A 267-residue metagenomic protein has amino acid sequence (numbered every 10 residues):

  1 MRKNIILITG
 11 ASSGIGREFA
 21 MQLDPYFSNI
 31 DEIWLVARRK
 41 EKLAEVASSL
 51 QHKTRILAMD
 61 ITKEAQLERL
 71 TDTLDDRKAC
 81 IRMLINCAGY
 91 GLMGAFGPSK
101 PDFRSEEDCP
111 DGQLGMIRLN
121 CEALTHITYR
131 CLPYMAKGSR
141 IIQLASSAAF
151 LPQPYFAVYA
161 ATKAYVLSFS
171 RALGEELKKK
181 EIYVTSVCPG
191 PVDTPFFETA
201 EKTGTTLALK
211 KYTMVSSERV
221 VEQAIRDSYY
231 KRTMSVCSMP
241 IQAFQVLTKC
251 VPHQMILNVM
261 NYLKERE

Functional and structural regions predicted by a protein language model:
S12-S13: Conserved glycine-rich cofactor-binding loop
F27-E45: Conserved glycine-rich Rossmann-like NAD(P)H-binding loop of the short-chain dehydrogenase/reductase
M59-R69: The beta1-alpha1 cofactor-binding region of Rossmann-like NAD(H)/NADP(H)-dependent oxidoreductases
G89-L114, Y155: Conserved mid-core segment of classical short-chain dehydrogenase/reductases
G112, S186, L207-A243: C-terminal helical subdomain
T128, T162: Active-site helix of classical SDR
S146: Residue(s) in the substrate-gating loop at a strand-loop-helix junction that position the organic substrate next
